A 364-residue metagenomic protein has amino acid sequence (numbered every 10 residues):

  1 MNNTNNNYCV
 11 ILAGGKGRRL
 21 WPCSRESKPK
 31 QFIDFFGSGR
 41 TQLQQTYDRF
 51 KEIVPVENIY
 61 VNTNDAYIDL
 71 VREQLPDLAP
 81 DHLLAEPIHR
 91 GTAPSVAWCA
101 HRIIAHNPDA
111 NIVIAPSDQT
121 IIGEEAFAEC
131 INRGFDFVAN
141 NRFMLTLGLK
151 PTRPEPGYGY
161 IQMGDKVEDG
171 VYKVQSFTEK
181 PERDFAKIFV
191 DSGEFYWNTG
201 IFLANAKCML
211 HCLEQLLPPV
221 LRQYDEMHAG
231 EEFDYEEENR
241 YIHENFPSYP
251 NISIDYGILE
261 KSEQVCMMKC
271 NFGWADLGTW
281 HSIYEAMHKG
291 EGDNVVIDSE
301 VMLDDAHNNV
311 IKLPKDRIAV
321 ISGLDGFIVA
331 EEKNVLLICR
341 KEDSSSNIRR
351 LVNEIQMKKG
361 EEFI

Functional and structural regions predicted by a protein language model:
M1-I11, R19-E26, G37-P116, I122-N132 (+2 more regions): Conserved N-terminal catalytic core of the sugar/cofactor nucleotidyltransferase
N2-N6, K207-I364: Left-handed beta-helix
I11-A13, N62, V113-P116, T146-K150 (+2 more regions): Short beta-strand segments
L43, C99, D118, I161 (+3 more regions): Residue-level signal for inorganic ion chemistry
V61, L84-A85, I114, L145-L147 (+2 more regions): General beta-strand structural signal in soluble alpha/beta enzymes
E124-E236, R240-H243, C266, D316 (+1 more regions): Conserved core of the sugar-phosphate nucleotidyltransferase
